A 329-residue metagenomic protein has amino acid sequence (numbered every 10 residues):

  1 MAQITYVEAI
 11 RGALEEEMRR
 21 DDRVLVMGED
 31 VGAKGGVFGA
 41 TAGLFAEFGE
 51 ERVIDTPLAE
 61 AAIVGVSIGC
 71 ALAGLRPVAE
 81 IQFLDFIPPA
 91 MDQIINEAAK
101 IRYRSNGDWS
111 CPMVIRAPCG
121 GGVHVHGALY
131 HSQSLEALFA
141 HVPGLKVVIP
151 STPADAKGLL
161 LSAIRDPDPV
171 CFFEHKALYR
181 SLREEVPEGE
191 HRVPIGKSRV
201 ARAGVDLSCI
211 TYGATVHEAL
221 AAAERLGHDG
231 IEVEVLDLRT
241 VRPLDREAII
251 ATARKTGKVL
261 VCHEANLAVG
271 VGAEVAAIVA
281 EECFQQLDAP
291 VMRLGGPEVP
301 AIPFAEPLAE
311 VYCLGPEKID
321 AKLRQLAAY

Functional and structural regions predicted by a protein language model:
M1-P169, F173, L178, E310: Thiamine diphosphate
V31, F38-E47, D108-A117, G122-H126 (+1 more regions): Thiamine diphosphate
